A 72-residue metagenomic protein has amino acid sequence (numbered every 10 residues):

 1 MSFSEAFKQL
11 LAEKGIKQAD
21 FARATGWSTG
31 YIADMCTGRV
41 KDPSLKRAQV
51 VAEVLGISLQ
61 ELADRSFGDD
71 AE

Functional and structural regions predicted by a protein language model:
M1-A19: A short, Lys/Arg-rich alpha-helix, primarily the initiator
Q9, G30, D34, K41 (+2 more regions): Short, charged recognition helix plus adjacent turn of helix-turn-helix-like nucleic-acid-binding domains
L11, A22, A52: The alpha-helix within a helix-turn-helix
G15, R39-V40: Residue-level recognition of short, well-ordered coil/turn positions that link secondary-structure elements
I16-M35: Short alpha-helical DNA-recognition segment
L45-A48: Long, hydrophobic alpha-helical segments
